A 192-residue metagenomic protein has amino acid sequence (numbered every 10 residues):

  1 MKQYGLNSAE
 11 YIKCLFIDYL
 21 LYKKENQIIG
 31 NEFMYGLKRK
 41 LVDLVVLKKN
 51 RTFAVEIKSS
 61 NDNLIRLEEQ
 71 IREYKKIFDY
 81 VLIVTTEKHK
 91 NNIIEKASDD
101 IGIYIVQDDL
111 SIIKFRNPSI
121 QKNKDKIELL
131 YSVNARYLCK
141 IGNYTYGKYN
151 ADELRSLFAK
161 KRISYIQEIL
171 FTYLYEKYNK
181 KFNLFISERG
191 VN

Functional and structural regions predicted by a protein language model:
M1-N7, S187-N192: Interdomain/boundary linker segments immediately adjacent to catalytic/signaling cores
Y4-K49: Active-site metal-binding core of divalent-cation-utilizing nuclease and nuclease-like domains
I28, M34-Y35, V45-V46, I101-D108 (+1 more regions): Positively charged, polar, low-complexity stretches
F33, K58-S59, T86: Structural motif
T52-S60: Active-site ExK catalytic segment of metal-dependent nucleases
N61-D62, I120: Short, surface-exposed beta-strand-loop junctions and turns on beta-sheet-rich folds
D62-V106: Catalytic cores of nucleic-acid endonucleases
S111-Y178, F182: A conserved mid-domain beta-alpha-beta active-site/ligand-binding segment of alpha/beta enzyme cores
